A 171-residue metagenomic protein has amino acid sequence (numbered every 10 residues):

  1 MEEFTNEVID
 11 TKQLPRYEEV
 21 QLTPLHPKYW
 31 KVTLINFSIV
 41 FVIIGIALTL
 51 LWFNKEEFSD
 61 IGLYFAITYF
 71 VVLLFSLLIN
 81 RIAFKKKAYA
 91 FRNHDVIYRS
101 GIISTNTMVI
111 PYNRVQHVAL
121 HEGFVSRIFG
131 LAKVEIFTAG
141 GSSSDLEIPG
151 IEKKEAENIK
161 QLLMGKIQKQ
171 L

Functional and structural regions predicted by a protein language model:
M1-N113, H117-L171: N-terminal basic, Ser/Thr-rich segments that initiate or prime the first beta/alpha elements at protein or domain
